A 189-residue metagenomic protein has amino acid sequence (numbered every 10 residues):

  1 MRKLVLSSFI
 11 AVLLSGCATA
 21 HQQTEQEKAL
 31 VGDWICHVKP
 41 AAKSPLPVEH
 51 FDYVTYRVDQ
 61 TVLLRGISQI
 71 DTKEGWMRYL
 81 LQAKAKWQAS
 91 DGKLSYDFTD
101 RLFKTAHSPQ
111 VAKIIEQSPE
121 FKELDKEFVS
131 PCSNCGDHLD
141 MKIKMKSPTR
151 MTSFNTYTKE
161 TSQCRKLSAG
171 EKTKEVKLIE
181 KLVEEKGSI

Functional and structural regions predicted by a protein language model:
M1-L4: Positively charged n-region of N-terminal signal peptides that target proteins for export
S7-S15: Bacterial N-terminal signal peptides
C17-S90, S95-I189: Lipid interaction determinants
